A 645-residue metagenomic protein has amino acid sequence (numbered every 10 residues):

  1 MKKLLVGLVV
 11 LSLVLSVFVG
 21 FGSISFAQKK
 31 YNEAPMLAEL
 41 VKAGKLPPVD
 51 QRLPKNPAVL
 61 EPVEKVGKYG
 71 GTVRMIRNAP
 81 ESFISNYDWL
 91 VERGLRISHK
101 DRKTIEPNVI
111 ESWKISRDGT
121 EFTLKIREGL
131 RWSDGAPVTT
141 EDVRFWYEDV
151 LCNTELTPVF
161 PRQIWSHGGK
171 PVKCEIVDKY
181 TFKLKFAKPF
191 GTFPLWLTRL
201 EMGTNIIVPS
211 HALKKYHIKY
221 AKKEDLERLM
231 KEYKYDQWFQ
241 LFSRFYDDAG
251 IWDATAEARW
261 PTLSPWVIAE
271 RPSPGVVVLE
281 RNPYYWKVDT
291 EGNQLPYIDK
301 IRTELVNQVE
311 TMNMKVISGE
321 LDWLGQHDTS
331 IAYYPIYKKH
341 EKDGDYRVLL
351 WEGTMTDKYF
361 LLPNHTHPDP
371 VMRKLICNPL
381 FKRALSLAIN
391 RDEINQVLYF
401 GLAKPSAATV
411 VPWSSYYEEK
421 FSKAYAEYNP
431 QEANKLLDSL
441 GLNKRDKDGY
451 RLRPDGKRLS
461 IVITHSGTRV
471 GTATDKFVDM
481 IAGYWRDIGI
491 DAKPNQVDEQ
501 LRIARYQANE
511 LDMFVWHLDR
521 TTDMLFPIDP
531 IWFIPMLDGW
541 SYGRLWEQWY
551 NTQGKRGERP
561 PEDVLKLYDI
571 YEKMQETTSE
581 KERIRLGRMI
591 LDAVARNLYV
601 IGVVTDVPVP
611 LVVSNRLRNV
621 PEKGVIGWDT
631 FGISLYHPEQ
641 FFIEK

Functional and structural regions predicted by a protein language model:
L13, A58, W260, W266 (+8 more regions): Detector for C-terminal structural segments
E39-K42, P47-D118, E148: N-terminal lobe/hinge region of extracytoplasmic solute-binding protein
E64-L90, V109, F193-M202, M372-K374 (+3 more regions): A structural "hinge/loop" feature
Y69-A79, E111, E121-L124, V143-W146 (+5 more regions): Short, well-ordered beta-strand elements
T104, E111-T157, K183-K185, K315 (+1 more regions): Aromatic- and charge-enriched surface segment that lines or borders ligand/interaction sites
R127, D253-E257, L279, Y284-I336 (+3 more regions): Ligand-site clamp/hinge motif
V150-F160, C174-E175, V267-E280, E304-P370 (+5 more regions): Extracellular/periplasmic solute-recognition and catalytic clefts
Q163-F245: Surface-exposed binding/hinge segments that line and control ligand-binding clefts or catalytic entry sites
